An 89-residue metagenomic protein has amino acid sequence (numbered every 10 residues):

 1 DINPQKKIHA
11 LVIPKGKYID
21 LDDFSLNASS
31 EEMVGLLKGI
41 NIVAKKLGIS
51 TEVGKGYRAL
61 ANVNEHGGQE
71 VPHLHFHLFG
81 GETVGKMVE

Functional and structural regions predicted by a protein language model:
D1-E89: HIT superfamily nucleotide-processing domains
